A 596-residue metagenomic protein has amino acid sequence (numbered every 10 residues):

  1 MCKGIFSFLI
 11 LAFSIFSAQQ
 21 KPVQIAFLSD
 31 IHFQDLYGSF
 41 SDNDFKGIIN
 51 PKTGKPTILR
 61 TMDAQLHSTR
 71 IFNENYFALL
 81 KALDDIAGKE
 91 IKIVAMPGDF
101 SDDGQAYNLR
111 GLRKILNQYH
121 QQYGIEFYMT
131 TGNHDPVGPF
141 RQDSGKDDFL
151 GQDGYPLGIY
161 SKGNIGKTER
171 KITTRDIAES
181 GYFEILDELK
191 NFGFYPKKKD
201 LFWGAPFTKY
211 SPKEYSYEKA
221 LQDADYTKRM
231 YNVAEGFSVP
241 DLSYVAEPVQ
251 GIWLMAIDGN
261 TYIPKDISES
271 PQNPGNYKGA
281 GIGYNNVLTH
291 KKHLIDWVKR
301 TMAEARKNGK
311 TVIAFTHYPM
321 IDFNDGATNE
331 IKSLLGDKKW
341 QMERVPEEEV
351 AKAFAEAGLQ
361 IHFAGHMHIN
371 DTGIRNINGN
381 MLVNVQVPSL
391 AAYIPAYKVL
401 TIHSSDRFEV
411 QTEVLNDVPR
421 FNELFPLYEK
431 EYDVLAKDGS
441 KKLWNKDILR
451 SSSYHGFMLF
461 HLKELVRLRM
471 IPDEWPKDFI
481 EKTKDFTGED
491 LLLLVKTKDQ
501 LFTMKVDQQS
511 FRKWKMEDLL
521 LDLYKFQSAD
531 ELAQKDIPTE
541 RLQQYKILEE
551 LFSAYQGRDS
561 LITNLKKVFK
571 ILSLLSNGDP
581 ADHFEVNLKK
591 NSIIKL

Functional and structural regions predicted by a protein language model:
S17, K21-V23, R60-D63, I295 (+2 more regions): Non-catalytic terminal accessory segments
A18-L109, G138: N-terminal active-site segment of His-dependent metallophosphoesterases
P22-D35, I252-T261, M381-P388, Q411-E413: Active-site-proximal beta-strand elements of phosphoester/diester hydrolases
D30, D99, G132, H317 (+1 more regions): Active-site glycine-centered loops adjacent to acidic/histidine catalytic or metal-binding residues that shape
S39-R70, L150-I165, P264-L288, N329-W340: A solvent-exposed, charged loop/short amphipathic helix patch at secondary-structure junctions
E90, E247-V249, W253-A256, Y262-I377 (+4 more regions): His/acidic metal-ligating clusters that form di-metal
P97-N117, G138-P156, N324-T328, D371-G379: Metal-dependent catalytic neighborhoods of phosphoester/phosphodiester hydrolases
R113-T289, H293: Extended active-site neighborhood of metal-dependent phosphoesterases/phosphodiesterases
